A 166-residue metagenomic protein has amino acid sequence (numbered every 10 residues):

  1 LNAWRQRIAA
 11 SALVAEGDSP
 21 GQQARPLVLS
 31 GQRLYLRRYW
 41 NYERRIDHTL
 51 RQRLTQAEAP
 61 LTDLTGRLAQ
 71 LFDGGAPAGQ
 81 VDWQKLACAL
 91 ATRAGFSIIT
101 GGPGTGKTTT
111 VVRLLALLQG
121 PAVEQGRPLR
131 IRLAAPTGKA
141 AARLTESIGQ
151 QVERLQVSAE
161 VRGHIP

Functional and structural regions predicted by a protein language model:
L1-P166: Conserved ATP-binding/catalytic motifs of P-loop helicase motor domains
